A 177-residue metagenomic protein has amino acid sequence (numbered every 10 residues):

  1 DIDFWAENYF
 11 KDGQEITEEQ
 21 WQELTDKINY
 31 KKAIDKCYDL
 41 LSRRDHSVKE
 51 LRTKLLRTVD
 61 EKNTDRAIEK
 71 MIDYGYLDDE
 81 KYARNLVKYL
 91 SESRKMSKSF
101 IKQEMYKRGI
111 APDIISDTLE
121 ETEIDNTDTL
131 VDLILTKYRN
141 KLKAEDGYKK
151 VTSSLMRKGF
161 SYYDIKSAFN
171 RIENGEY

Functional and structural regions predicted by a protein language model:
D1-Y177: An alpha-helical, amphipathic repeat domain used for nucleic-acid recognition, typified by the mTERF helical solenoid
